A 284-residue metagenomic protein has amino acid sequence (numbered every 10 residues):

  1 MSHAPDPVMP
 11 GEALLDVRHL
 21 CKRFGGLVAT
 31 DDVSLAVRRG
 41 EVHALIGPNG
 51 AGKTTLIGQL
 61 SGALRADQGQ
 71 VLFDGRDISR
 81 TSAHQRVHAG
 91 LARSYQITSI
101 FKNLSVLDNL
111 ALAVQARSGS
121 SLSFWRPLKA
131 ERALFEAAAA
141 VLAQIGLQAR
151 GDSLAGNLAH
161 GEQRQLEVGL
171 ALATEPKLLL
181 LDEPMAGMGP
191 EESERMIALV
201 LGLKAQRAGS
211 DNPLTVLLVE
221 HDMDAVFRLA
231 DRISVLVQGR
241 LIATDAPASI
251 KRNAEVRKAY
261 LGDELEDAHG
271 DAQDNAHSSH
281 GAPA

Functional and structural regions predicted by a protein language model:
S2-A284: Glycine-rich phosphate-binding loops of nucleotide-dependent enzymes
